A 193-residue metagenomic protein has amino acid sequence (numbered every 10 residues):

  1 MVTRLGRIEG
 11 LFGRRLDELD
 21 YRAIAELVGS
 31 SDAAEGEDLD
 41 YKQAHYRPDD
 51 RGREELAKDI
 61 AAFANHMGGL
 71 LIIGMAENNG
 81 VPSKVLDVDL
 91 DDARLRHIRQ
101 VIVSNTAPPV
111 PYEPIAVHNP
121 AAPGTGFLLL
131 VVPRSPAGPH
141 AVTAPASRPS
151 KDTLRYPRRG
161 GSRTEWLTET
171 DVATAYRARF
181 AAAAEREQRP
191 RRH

Functional and structural regions predicted by a protein language model:
M1-H193: Conserved N-terminal catalytic/coupling substructures associated with nucleotide/phosphate chemistry
